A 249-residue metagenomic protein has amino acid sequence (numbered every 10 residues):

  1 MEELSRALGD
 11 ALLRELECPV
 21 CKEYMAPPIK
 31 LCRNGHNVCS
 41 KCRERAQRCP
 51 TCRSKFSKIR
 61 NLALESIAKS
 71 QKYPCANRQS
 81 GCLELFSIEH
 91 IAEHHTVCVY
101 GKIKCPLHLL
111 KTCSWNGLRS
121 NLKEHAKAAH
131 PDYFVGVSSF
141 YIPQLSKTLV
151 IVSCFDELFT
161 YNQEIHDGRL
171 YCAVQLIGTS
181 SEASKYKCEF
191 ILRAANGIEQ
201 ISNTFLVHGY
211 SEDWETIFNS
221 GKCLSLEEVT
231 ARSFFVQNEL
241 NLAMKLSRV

Functional and structural regions predicted by a protein language model:
M1-V249: Signature of small Cys/His-rich zinc-finger-like modules used by ubiquitin/SUMO E3 ligases
